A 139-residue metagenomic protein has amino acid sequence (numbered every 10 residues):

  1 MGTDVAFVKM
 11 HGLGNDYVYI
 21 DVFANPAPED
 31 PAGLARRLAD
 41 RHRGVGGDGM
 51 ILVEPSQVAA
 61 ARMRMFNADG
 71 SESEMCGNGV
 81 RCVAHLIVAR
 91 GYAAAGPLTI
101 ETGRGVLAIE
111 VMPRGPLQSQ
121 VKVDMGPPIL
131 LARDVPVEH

Functional and structural regions predicted by a protein language model:
M1-L117: A glycine-rich beta-to-alpha transition motif near the start of alpha/beta enzyme domains, typified by
R37, E138-H139: Short, solvent-exposed amphipathic alpha-helical segments in soluble enzyme and RNA/protein-processing domains
R104-E138: Catalytic phosphate-donor-binding core of small-molecule kinases
